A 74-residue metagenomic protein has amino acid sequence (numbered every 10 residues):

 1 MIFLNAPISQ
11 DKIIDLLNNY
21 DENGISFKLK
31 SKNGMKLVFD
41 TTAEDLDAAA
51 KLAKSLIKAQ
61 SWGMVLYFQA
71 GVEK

Functional and structural regions predicted by a protein language model:
L4-G24: Short amphipathic alpha-helix segments
S9-L16, D45-A50, K74: Short, surface-exposed beta-strand/loop "edge" segments at domain boundaries and coil↔beta transitions
N19-D21, K54-K58, K74: General N-terminal targeting signals
Y20-I25, Q60-M64: Short secondary-structure junctions
F27-Q60: Short, intrinsically disordered low-complexity segments
K32-L37, Y67-K74: Short proline/glycine- and acidic-rich turn/helix-capping motifs at secondary-structure junctions
